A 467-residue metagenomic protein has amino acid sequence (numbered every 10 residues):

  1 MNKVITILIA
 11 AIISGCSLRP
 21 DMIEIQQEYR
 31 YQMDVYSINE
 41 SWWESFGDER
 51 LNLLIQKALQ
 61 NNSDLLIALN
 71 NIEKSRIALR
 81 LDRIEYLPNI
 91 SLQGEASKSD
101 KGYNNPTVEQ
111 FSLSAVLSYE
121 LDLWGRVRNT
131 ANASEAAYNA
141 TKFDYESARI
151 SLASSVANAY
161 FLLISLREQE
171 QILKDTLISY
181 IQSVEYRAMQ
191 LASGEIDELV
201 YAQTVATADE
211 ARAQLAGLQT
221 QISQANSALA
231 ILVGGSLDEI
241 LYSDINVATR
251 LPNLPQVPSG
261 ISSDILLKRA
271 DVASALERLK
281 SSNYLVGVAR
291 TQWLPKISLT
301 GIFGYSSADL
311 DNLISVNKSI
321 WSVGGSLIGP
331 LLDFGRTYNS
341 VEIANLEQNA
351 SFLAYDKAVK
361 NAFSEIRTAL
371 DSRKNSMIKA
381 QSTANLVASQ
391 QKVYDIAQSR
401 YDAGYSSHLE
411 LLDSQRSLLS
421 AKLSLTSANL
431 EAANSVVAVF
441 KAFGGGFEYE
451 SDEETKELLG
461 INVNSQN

Functional and structural regions predicted by a protein language model:
N2-I7: Sec-dependent signal peptide recognition, specifically the positively charged N-region followed immediately by
I12-G15: C-terminal motif of bacterial Sec signal peptides marking the signal peptidase cleavage site
S17-R80, D197, R250-K280, P330-L331 (+2 more regions): Bacterial Sec-pathway N-terminal export signals of envelope proteins
M33-F46, Q93-V116, T130, E239-P258 (+3 more regions): Small/polar, glycine/serine/threonine/aspartate-rich low-complexity segments that form flexible
L51-L53, Q110-S112, N158, Q203 (+1 more regions): Transmembrane beta-barrel architecture of outer-membrane proteins
L66-I67, R83-I84, L121-R149, L199 (+7 more regions): Sec/SRP-type N-terminal targeting helices
V127, F143-I261, S372, S417-L418: Periplasmic alpha-helical coiled-coil/stalk elements that build and connect Gram-negative outer-membrane
L177, I181, E210-E239, A289 (+2 more regions): Short segments within alpha-helical structural elements
